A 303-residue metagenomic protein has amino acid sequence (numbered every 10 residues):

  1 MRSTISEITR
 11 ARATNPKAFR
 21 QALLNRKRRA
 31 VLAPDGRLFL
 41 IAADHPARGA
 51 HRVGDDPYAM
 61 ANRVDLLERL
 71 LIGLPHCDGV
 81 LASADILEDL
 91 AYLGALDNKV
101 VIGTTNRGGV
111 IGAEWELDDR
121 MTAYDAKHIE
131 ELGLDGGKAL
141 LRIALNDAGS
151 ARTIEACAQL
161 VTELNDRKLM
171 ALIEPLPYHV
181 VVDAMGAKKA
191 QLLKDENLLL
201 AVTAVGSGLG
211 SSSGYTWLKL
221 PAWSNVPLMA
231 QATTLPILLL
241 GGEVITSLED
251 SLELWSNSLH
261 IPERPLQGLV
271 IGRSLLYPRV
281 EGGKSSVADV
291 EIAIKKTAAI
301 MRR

Functional and structural regions predicted by a protein language model:
M1-D44, G49, A91-N98: N-terminal amphipathic alpha-helix/helix-capping segment at the start of soluble metabolic enzymes
L40-A42, K219, V270: Structured core elements
A47, V53-G79, L87-E88, Y92-G94 (+4 more regions): Alpha/beta enzyme core
H51-G54, V280-G282: Short conserved micro-motifs at the rims of enzyme active sites and ligand-binding pockets
L240-E243, R273-S274: Short, loop-centered acidic/histidine patches that primarily coordinate divalent metals
G268-L276: Short acidic/histidine-rich active-site segments
L276-R303: C-terminal helical cap(s) of enzyme catalytic domains, especially alpha/beta-barrels
